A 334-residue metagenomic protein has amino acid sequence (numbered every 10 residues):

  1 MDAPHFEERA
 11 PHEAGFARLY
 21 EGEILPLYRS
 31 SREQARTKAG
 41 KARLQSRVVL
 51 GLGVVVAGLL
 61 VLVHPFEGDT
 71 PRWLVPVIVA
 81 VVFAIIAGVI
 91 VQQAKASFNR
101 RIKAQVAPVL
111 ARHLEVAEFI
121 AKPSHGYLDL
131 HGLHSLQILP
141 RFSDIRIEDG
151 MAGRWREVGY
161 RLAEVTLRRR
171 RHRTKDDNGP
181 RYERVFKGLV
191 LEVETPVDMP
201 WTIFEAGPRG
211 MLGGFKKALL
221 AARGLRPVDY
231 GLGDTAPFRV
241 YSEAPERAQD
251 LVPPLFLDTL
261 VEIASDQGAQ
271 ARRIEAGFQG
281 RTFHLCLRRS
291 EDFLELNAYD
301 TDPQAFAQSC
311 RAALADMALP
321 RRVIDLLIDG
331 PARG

Functional and structural regions predicted by a protein language model:
M1-R43: Cytosolic juxtamembrane N-terminal segments of multi-pass membrane proteins
R43-V54: Select subsegments of transmembrane alpha-helices in polytopic membrane proteins, especially boundary-proximal
L44, I120-R169, R173-G334: Charged, low-complexity intrinsically disordered regions
V54-L60: Hydrophobic, membrane-inserted alpha-helices
L60-E67, G88-Q93: Juxtamembrane cytosolic interface motif at the C-terminal end of transmembrane helices
L62-V82: Hydrophobic alpha-helical transmembrane segments
I78-K103: Transmembrane alpha-helices and immediately adjacent membrane-cytoplasm interface residues in multi-pass integral
A94-Q137: Cytosolic juxtamembrane segments of membrane proteins
